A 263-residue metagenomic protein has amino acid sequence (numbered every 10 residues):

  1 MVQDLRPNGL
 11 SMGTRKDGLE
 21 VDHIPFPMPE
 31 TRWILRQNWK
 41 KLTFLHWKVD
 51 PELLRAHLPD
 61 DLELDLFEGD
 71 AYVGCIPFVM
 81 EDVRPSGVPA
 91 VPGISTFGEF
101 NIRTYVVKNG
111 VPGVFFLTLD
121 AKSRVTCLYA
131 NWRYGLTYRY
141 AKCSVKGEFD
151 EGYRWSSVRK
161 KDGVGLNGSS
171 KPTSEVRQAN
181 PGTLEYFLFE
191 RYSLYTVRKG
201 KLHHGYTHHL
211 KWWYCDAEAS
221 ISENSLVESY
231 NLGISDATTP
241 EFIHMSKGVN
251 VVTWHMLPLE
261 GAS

Functional and structural regions predicted by a protein language model:
D4-S11, D82-S95, D120-R139: Alpha-helical membrane-targeting segments
D4-S86, E228-T239, I243-S263: Hydrophobic, proline/glycine-rich low-complexity stretches
G18-H23, V91-R103, V145-D150: Short, surface-exposed, charge-dense and proline/glycine-enriched linear segments
F67-V73, M80-D120: A glycine-rich, hydrophobic loop/mini-helix early in the fold
N101-S263: Internal, well-folded beta-alpha domain core
